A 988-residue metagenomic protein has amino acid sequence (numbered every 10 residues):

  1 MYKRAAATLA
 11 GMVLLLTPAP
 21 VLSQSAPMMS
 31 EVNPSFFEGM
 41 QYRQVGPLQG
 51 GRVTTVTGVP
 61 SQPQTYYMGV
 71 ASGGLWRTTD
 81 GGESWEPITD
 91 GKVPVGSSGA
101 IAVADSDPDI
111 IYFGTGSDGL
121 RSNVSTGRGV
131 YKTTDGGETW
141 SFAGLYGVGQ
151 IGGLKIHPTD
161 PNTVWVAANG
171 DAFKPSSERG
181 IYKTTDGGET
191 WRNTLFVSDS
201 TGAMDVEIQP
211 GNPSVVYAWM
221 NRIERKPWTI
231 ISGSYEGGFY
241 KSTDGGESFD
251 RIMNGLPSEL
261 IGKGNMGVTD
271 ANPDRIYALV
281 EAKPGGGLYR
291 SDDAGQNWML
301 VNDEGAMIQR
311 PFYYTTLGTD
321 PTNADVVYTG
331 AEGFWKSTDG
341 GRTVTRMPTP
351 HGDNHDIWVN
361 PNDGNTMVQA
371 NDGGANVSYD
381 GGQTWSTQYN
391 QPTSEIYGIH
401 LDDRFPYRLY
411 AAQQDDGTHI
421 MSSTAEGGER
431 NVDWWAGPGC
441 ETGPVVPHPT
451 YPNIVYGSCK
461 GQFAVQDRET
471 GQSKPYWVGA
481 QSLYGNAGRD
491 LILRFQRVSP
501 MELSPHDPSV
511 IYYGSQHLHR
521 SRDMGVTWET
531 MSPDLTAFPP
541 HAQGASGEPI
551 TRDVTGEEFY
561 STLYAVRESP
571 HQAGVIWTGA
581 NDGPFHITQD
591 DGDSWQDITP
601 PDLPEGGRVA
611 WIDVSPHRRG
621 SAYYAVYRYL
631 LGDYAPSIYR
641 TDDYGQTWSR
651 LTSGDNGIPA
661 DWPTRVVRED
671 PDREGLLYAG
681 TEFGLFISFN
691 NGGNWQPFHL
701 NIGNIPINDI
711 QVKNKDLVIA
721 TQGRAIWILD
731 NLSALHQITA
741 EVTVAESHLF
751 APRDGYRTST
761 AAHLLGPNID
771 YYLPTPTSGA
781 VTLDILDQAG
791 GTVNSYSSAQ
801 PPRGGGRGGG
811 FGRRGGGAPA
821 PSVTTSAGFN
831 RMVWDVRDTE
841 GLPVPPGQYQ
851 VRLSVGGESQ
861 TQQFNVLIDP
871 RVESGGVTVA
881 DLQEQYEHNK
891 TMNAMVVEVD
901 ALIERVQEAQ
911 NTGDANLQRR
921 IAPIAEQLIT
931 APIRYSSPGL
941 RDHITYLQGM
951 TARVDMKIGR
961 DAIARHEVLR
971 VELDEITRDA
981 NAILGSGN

Functional and structural regions predicted by a protein language model:
M1-L9: Bacterial N-terminal signal peptides that target proteins for export
Q24-Y756, Y772, P776, P801 (+2 more regions): Beta-propeller blade termini and top-face loops
G96, I658-A660, A789-P843: Glycine-centered tight-turn motifs at strand-turn-strand junctions
A464, I769-L773, T777-Y796, Q848-R852: Beta-strand-rich binding/interaction modules
S733-D754, T861-E898: Low-complexity, Pro/Ser/Thr- and charge-rich linker/hinge segments at domain boundaries
Y756-V781, L786, R831, N889-E898: Contiguous beta-strand segments within globular domains
V855, F864, A894-N988: Mature extracytoplasmic or organellar-lumen-exposed domains after removal of signal/transit peptides
